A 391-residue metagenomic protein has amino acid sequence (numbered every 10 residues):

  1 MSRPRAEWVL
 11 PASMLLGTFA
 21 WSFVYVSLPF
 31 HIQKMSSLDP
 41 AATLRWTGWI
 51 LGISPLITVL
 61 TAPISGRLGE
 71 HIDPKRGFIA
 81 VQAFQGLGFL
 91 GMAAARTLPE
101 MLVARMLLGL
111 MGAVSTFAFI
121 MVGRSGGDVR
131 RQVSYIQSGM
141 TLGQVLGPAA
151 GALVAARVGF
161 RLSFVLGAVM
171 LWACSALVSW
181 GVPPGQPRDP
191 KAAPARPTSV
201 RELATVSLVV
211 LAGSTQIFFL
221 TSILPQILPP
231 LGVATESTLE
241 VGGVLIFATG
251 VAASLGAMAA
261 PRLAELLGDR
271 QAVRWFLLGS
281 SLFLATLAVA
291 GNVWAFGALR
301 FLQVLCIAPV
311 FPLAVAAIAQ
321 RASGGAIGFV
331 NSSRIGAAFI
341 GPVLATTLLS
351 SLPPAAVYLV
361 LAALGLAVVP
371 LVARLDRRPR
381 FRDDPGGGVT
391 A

Functional and structural regions predicted by a protein language model:
L15, G88, P99-A113, L211 (+1 more regions): Hydrophobic core of transmembrane alpha-helices in multi-pass small-molecule transporters, especially MFS/SLC-type
S27-L44, S222-E240: Short amphipathic helix-loop junctions that connect adjacent transmembrane helices in Major Facilitator Superfamily/SLC
W49-G66, V244-A259: Central cavity-lining transmembrane alpha-helices of secondary-active solute carriers, predominantly the Major
L60-A95: Conserved MFS/SLC helix-loop-helix module at the cytosolic interface between two early adjacent transmembrane helices
T61-D73, G256-D269, L349: Helix-to-loop junctions at the C-terminal end of transmembrane segments in multipass secondary transporters
M106-T141, R321: Cytoplasmic helix-loop-helix junction between adjacent transmembrane helices in 12-TM secondary transporters
R270-A314: C-terminal transmembrane helical hairpin of 12-TM major facilitator-type secondary transporters
G324-S351: A late C-terminal transmembrane helix in Major Facilitator Superfamily
